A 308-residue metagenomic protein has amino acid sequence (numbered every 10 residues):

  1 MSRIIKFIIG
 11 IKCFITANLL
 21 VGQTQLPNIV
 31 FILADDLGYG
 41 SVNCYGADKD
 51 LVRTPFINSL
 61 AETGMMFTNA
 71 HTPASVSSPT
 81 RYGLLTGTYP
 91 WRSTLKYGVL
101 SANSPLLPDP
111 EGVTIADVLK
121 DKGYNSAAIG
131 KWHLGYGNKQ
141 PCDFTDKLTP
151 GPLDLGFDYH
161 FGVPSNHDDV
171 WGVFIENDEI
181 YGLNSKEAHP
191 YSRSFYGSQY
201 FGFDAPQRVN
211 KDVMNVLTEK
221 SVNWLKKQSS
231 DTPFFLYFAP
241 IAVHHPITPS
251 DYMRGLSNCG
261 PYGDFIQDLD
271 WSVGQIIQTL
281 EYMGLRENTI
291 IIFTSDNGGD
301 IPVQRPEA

Functional and structural regions predicted by a protein language model:
M1-L26: Bacterial Sec-dependent N-terminal signal peptides
L19-A308: Formylglycine-dependent sulfatase
